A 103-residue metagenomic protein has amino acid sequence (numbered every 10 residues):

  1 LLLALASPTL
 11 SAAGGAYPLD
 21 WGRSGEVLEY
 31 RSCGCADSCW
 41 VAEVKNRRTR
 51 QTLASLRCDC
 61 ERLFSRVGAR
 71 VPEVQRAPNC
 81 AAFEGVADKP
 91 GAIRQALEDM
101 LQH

Functional and structural regions predicted by a protein language model:
L1-P8: Bacterial N-terminal signal peptides
S11-R57: N-terminal secretory signal peptides
A16-P18, Y30, S65-V67, L97-E98: Hydrophobic transmembrane alpha-helix bundles
D37-C39, E43, R62-F64, E84: Extracellular/secretory pathway and lumenal proteins
K45, C58, G91-Q95: Bulky hydrophobic/aromatic packing residues
Q51, R57-R70: A general "mature secreted/periplasmic domain" signal
V67-H103: C-terminal partner/receptor-binding element of secreted or periplasmic proteins
